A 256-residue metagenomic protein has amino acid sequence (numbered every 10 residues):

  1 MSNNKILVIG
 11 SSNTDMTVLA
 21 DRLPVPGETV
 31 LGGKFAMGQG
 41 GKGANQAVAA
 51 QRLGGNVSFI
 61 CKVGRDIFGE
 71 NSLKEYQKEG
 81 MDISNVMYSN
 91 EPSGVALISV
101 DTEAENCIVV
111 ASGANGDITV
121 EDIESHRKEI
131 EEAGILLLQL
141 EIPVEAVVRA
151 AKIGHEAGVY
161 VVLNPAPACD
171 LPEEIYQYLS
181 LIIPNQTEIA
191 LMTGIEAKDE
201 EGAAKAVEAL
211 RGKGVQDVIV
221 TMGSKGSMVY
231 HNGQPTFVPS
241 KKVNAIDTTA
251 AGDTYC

Functional and structural regions predicted by a protein language model:
M1-K62, I67-L73, K78, A245-I246: Glycine-rich phosphate/adenosyl-contacting loop at the front of the ribokinase-like
S2-I6, C169-E174, E200-C256: Conserved phosphate-binding/catalytic region of the ribokinase-like
E75-N90: A glycine-rich helix N-cap at a beta->alpha junction
G80, G116-E121, V161-A168, P239: Short gly/ser/thr-rich secondary-structure transition/capping motifs
Y88-N90, I98-I135, L140: Conserved phosphate-binding/catalytic loop of the ribokinase/pfkB sugar-kinase fold
I135-K205, S224-S227: Conserved beta-alpha-beta core of the PfkB/ribokinase-like small-molecule kinase fold
